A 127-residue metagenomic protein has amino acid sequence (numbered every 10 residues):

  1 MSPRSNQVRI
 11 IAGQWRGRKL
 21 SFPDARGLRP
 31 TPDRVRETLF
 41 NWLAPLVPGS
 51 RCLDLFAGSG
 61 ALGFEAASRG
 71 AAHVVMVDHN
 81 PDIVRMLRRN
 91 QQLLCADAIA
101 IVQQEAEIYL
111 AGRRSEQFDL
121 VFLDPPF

Functional and structural regions predicted by a protein language model:
M1-F127: Class I S-adenosyl-L-methionine-dependent methyltransferase catalytic core
